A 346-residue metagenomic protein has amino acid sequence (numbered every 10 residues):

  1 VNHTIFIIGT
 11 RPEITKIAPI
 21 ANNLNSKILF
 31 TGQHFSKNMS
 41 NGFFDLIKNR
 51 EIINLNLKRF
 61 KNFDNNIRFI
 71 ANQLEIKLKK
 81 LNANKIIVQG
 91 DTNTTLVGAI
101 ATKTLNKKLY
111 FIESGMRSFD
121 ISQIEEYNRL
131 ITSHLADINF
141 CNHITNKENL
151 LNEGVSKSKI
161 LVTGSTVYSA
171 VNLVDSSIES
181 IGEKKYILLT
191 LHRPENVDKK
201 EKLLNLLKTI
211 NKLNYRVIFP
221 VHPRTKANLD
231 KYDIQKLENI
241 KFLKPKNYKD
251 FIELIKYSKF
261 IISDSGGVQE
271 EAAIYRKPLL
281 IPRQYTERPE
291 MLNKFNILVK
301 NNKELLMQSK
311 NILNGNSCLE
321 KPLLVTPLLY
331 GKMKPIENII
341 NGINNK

Functional and structural regions predicted by a protein language model:
V1-Y215, T225-K346: Nucleotide-activated sugar donor-binding and catalytic core shared by glycosyltransferases and related lipid-linked
V217-F219: Short loop-to-beta-strand entry elements in the cores of soluble alpha/beta enzymes
H222: Conserved C-terminal portion of the radical SAM core fold that forms the substrate/S-adenosylmethionine-binding
